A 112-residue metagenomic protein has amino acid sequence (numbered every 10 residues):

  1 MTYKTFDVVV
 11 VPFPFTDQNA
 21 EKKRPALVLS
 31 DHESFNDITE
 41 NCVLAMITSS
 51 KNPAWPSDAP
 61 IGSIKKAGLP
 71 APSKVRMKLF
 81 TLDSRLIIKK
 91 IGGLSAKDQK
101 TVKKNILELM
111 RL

Functional and structural regions predicted by a protein language model:
M1, I64-L112: C-terminal terminal-subdomain/extension
M1-T2, A20: Short, surface-exposed secondary-structure edge patches
P14-Q18: Short, charged beta-turn/beta-strand-edge "cap" motif at the junction between a beta-strand and an adjacent loop
N19-K23, V28-S63: Compact nucleic-acid interaction/catalytic patches
